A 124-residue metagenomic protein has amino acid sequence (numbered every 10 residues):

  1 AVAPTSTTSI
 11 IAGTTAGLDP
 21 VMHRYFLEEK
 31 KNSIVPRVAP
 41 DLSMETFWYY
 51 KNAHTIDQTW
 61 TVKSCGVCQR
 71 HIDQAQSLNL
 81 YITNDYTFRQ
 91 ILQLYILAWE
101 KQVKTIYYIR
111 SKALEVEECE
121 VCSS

Functional and structural regions predicted by a protein language model:
A1-S124: Catalytic alpha/beta core of large soluble enzyme barrels
